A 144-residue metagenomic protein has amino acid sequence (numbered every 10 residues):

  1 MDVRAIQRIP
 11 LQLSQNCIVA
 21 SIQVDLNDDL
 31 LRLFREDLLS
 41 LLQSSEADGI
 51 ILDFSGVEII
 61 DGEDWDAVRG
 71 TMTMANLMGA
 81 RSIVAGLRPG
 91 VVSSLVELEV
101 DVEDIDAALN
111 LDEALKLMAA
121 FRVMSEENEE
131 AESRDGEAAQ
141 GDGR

Functional and structural regions predicted by a protein language model:
M1-V3, A120-R144: Intrinsically disordered or compositionally simple regulatory linkers and C-terminal tails in signal-transduction
I6, D25, F34-L42, I50-I51 (+2 more regions): Extended, hydrophobic alpha-helical segments
Q7-R35: STAS-typified acidic loop motif
P10-L13, S40-S44: Short, conserved, surface-exposed binding loops centered on an aromatic residue
A20, D106-A107, F121: Domain-level recognition of nuclease-like catalytic cores that cleave nucleotide substrates
R32, E36, S40, D66-T73 (+4 more regions): Solvent-exposed alpha-helical segments within well-ordered globular domains of core cellular machineries
S45-D48, L52-D101: Amphipathic alpha-helical interaction surfaces in cytosolic regulatory modules
E103-A114: Short acidic-hydrophobic, aromatic-tinged amphipathic segments that line or gate anion-handling sites
